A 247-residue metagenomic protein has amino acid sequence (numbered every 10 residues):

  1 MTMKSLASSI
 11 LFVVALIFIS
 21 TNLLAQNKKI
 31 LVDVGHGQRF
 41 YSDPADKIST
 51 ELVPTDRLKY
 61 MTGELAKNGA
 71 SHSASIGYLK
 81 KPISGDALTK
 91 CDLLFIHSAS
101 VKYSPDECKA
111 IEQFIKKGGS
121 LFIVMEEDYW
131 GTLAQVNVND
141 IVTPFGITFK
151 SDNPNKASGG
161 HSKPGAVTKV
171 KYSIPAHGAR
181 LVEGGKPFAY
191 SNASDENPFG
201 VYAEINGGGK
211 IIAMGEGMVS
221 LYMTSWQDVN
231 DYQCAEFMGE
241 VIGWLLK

Functional and structural regions predicted by a protein language model:
M1-L11: Bacterial N-terminal signal peptides that target proteins for export
M1-M3, T21-A25: Basic/polar N-terminal segments that are highly enriched at the extreme N-terminus, encompassing both cleavable
I10-N22: Bacterial N-terminal signal peptides
A25-K247: Short, surface-exposed patches at the edges or C-terminal ends of soluble domains, predominantly
